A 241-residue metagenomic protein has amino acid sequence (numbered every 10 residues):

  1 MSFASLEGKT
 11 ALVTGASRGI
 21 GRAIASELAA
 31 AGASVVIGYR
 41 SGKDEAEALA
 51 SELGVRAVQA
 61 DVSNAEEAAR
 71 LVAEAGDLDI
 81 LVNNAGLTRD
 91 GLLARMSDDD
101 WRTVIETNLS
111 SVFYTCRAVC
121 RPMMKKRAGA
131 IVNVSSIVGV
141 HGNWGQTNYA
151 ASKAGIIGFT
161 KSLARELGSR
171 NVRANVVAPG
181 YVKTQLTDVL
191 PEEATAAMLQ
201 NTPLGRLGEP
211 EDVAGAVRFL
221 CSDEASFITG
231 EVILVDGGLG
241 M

Functional and structural regions predicted by a protein language model:
T10, S17-R18: Conserved glycine-rich cofactor-binding loop
K43, Q59-R70, D98, E211-D212: The beta1-alpha1 cofactor-binding region of Rossmann-like NAD(H)/NADP(H)-dependent oxidoreductases
L92-L93, D100-I105, T187, M198: Substrate-binding pocket helix/loop in short-chain dehydrogenase/reductase
F113, V172, R206-V235, G240: C-terminal substrate-recognition "lid" of short-chain dehydrogenase/reductases
C116, S152, T160: Active-site helix of classical SDR
R121, R165-S169, S226: Alpha-helical segment proximal to the catalytic Tyr-Lys
S136: Residue(s) in the substrate-gating loop at a strand-loop-helix junction that position the organic substrate next
